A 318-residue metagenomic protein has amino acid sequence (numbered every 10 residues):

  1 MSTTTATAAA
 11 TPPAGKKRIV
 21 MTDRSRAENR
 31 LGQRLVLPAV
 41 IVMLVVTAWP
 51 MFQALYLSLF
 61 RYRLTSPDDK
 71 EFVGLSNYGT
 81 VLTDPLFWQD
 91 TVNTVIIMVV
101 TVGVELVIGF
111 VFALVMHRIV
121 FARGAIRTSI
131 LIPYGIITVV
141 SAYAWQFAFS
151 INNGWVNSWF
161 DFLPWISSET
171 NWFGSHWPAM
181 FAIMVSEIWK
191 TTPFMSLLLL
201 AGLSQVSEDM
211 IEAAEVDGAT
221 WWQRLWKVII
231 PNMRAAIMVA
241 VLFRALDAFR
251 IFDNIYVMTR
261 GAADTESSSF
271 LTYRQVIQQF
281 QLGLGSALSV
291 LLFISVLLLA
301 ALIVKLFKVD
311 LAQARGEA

Functional and structural regions predicted by a protein language model:
M1-A27: Short, Lys/Arg-rich, polar N-terminal cytosolic tail immediately upstream of the first transmembrane signal-anchor
E28-A318: A structural signal for multi-pass alpha-helical bundles of membrane permease subunits that mediate small-molecule
